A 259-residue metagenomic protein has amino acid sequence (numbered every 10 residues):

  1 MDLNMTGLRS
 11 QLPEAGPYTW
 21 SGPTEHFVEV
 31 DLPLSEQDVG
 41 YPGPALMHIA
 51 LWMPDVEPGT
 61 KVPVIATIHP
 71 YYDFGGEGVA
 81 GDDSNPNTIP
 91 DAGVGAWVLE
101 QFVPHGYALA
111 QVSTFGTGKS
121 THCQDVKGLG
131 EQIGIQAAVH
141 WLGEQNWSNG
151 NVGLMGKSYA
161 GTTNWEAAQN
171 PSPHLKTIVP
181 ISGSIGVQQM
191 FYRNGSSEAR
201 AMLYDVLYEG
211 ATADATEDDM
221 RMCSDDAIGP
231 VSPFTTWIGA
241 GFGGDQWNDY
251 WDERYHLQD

Functional and structural regions predicted by a protein language model:
D2-G7, Q11-A15, P42-G43, N85-P86 (+3 more regions): Accessory cap/linker subdomain of secreted extracellular hydrolases
G7-T60: N-terminal cap/lid segment of alpha/beta-hydrolase-fold proteins
H48, P63-I65, A108-L109, G150-G153 (+1 more regions): Beta-sheet entry/capping signal
P58-G143: Cap/lid segment of the alpha/beta-hydrolase catalytic domain
S120, S158-Y159, S182: Catalytic nucleophile serine of serine hydrolases, specifically the conserved "nucleophile elbow" pentapeptide
N146-S158: Alpha/beta-hydrolase fold nucleophile elbow
G156-E166: Glycine-rich nucleophile elbow surrounding the catalytic serine of serine-hydrolase chemistry
